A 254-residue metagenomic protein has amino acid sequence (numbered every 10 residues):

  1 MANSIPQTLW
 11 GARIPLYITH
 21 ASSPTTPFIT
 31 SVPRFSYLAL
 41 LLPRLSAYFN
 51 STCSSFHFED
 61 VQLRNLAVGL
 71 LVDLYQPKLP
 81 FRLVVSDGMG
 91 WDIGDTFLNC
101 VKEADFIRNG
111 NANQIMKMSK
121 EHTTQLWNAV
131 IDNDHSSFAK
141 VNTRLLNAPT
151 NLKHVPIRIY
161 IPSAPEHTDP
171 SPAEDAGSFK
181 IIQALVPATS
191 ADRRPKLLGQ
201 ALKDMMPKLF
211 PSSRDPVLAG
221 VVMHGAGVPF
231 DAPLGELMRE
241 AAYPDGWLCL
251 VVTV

Functional and structural regions predicted by a protein language model:
M1-S31, L38-V254: Ubiquitin system architectures
